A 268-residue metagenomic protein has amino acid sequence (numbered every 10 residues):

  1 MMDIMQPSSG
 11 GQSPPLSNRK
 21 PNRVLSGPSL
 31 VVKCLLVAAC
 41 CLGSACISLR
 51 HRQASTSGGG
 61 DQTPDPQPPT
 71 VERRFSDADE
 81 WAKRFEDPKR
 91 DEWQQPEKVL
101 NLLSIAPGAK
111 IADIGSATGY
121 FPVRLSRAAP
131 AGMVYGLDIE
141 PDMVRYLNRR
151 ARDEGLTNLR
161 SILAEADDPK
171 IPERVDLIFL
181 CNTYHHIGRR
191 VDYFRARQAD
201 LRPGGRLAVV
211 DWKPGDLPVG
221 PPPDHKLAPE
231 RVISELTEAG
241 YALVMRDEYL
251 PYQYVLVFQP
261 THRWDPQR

Functional and structural regions predicted by a protein language model:
G108-G115: Conserved class I S-adenosyl-L-methionine
E140-P141: Conserved SAM/SAH-binding beta-strand->alpha-helix loop
E154-D167: Conserved SAM-binding strand-loop segment of SAM-dependent methyltransferases
P169-L177: A short acidic, Gly/Pro-enriched loop at the edge of an enzyme's catalytic core that lines a small-molecule cofactor
D176-R190: A short SAM/SAH-binding and catalytic strip from SAM-dependent methyltransferases
V191-R206: A short glycine-rich, Lys/Arg-flanked "PGG" loop and its adjoining helix->strand segment in the class I
M245, Y249-R268: Core SAM-dependent methyltransferase catalytic element
